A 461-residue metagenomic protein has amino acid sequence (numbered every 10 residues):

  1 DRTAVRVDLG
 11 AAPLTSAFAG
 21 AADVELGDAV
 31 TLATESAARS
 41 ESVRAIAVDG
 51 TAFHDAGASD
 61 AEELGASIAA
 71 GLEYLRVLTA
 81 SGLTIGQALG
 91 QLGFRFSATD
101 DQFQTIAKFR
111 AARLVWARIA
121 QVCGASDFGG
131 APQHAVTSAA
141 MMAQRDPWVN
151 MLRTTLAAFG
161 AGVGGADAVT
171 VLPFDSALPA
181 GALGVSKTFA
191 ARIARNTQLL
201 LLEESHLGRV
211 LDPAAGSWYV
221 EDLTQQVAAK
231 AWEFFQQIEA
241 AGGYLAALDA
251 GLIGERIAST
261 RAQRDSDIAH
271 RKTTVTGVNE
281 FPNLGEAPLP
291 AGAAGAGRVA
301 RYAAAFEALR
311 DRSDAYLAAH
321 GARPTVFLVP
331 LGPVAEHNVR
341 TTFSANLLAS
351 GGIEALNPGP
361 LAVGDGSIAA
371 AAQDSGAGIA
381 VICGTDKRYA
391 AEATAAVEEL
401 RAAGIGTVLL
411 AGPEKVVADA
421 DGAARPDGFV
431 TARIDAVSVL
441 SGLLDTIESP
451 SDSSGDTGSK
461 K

Functional and structural regions predicted by a protein language model:
D1-S97, D101, P132, A168 (+10 more regions): Catalytic alpha/beta active-site cores
A12-T15, D49-D55, A88-T99, G130-A140 (+4 more regions): A glycine-rich phosphate-binding loop feature that marks nucleotide/adenosyl-phosphate handling sites
L32, S36, S67-S81, F109-V122 (+11 more regions): Generic, well-ordered alpha-helical scaffold segments in large soluble proteins
S42-L75, L152-F235: Mobile "lid/hinge" segments at catalytic clefts and subdomain interfaces of large enzymes
A58-L64, T99-A111, S138-L152, G181-I193 (+5 more regions): Short glycine/threonine-rich loop-to-helix capping motif typified by GTGT followed within a few residues by an Asp-Pro
G71, F94-G181, S186, A190-A194: Glycine-rich anion/phosphate-binding loop at the beta-strand->alpha-helix junction
A80-Q91, A120-A131, A168, E204-A214 (+3 more regions): Flexible, glycine/charged-enriched surface loops at secondary-structure junctions
D167, E233-V326, G332: Intrinsic disorder at enzyme termini
